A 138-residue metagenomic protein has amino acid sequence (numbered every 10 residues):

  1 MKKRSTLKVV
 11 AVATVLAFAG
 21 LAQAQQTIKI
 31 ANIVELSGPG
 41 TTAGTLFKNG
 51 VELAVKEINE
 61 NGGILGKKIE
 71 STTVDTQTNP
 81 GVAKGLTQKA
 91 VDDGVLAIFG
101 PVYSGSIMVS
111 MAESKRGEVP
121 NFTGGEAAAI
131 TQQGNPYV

Functional and structural regions predicted by a protein language model:
K2-Q23: Gram-negative bacterial Sec-dependent N-terminal signal peptides
L21-N32, E60-K68: Immediate post-signal peptide segment of exported/extracytoplasmic ligand-binding proteins
I28-G50, V74-G81, V102-G105: Extracytoplasmic "Venus flytrap"
N49-S71: Signal peptide-proximal N-terminal region of secreted/periplasmic/extracellular or secretory-lumen proteins
A54, L86, G124-E126: Hydrophobic alpha-helical segments typical of transmembrane helices and their membrane-interface/capping positions
I64-T76, Q133-V138: Short beta-strand elements in bilobed, periplasmic/extracellular small-molecule ligand-binding domains
P80-L96: Short, well-structured alpha-helical segments in soluble
V95-V138: Extracytoplasmic ligand/sensor domains, especially the bilobed periplasmic-binding protein
